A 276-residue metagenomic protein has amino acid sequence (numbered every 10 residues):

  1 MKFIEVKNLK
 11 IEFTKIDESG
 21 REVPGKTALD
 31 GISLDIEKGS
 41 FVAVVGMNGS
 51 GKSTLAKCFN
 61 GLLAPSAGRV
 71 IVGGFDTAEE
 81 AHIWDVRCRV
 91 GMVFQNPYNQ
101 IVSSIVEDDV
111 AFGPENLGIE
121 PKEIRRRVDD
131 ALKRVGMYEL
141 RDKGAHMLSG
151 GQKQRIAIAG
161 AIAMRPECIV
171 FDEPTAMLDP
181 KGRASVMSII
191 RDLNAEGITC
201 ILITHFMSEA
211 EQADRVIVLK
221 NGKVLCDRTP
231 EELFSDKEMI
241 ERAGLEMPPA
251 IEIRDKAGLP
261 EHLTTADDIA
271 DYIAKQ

Functional and structural regions predicted by a protein language model:
V45-M47: The feature captures the beta-strand-to-loop junction immediately N-terminal to the Walker
N60: Helix-to-loop junction immediately C-terminal to a conserved catalytic motif
G68-A78, V86: Conserved ABC transporter NBD signature motif
K122-L140: Conserved ABC ATPase "signature" region
G144-L148, Q152: Conserved ABC ATPase signature
I169-D172: Catalytic Walker B motif of ABC-type/P-loop ATPase nucleotide-binding domains
I240-Q276: ABC ATPase nucleotide-binding domains
